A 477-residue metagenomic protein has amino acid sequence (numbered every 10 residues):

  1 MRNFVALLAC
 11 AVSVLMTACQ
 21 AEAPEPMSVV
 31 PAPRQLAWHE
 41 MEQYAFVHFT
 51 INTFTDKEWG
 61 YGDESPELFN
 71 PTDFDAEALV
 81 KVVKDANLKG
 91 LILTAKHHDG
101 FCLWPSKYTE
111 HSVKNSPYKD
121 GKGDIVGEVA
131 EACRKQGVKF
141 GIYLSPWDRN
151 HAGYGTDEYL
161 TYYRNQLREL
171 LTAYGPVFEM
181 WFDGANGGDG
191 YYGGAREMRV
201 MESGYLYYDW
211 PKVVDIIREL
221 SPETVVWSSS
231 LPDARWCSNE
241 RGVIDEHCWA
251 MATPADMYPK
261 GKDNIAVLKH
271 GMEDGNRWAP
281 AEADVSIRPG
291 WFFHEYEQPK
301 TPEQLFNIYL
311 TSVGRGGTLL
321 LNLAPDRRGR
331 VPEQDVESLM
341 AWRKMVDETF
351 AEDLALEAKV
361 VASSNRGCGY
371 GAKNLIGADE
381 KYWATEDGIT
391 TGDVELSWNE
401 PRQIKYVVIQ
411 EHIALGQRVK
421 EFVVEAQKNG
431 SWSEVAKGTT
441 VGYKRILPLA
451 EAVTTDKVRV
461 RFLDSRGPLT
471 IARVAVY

Functional and structural regions predicted by a protein language model:
M1-F4: Positively charged n-region of N-terminal signal peptides that target proteins for export
A6-A11: Sec-dependent N-terminal signal peptides
M16-A18: C-terminal motif of bacterial Sec signal peptides marking the signal peptidase cleavage site
E22-T390, E395-Q403, V408-Q410, Q417 (+3 more regions): Mature catalytic domains of secreted/periplasmic carbohydrate-active enzymes
Q417-N429: Short, surface-exposed beta-strand/strand-loop-strand elements in extracellular ectodomains
N429-G430, A452: Short loop segments at secondary-structure junctions
T454-V458: Exposed beta-strand face motif in extracellular beta-rich ectodomains
R473-Y477: Short beta-strand-to-coil "C-cap" segments at the C-terminal boundary of structured domains/repeats, marking
